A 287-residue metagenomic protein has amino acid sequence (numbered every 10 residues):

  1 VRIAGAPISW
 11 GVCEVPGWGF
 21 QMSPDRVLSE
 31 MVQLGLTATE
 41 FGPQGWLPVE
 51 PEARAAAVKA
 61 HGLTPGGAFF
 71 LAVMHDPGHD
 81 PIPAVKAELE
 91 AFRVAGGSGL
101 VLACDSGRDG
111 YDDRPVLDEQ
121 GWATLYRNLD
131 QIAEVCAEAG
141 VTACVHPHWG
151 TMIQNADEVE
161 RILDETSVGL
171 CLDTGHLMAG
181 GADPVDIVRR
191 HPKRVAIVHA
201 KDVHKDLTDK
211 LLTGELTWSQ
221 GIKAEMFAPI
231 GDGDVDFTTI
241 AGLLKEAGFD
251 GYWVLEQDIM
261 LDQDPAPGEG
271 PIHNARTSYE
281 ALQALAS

Functional and structural regions predicted by a protein language model:
R2-P7, G66, G99-D105, R194-K205 (+1 more regions): Non-cysteine beta-strand/loop elements that form the S-adenosyl-L-methionine
G5, A38-T39, R127-D234, A286: Acidic/histidine-rich catalytic cores of soluble enzymes
G5, M31, T39, V58 (+8 more regions): Conserved, mostly hydrophobic/aromatic
I8-W10, G42-Q44, F70-H75, D105-G107 (+5 more regions): Active-site beta-loop-alpha junctions enriched in small/polar residues
S9-S23, A72-P81, P115-W122, P229-G231: Active-site mouth loops of central-metabolism enzymes
L28-Q33, L47-G67, P83-G97, A133-E138 (+3 more regions): Acidic (Asp/Glu)-rich catalytic clusters
A38-A55, D109-Y111: Glycine-rich, proline-tolerant flexible connector loops at the mouths of alpha/beta enzymes
D76-C171, A179, D262, I272-H273: Active-site acidic/histidine proton-transfer and metal-coordination neighborhood in alpha/beta enzyme cores
